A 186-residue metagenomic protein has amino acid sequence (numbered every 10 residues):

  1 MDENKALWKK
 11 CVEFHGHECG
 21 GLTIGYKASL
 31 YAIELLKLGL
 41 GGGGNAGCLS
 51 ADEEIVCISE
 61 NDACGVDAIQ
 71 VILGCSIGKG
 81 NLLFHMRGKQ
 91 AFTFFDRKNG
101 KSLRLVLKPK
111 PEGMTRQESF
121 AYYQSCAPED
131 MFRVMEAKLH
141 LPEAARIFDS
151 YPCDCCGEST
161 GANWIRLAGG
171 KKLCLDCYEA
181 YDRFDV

Functional and structural regions predicted by a protein language model:
M1-E18, L22-V186: Non-transmembrane, aqueous-exposed alpha-helical and coiled segments at domain scale
